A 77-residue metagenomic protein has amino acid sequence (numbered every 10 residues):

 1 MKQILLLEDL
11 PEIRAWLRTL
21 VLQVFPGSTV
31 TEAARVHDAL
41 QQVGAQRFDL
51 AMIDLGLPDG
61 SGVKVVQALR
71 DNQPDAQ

Functional and structural regions predicted by a protein language model:
L10-T31: Two-component/phosphorelay signaling modules centered on CheY-like receiver
E32-L50, A68: Acidic, metal-coordinating helix/loop segments flanking the phosphotransfer/catalytic sites of two-component signaling
R35, S61-K64: Acidic catalytic/metal-coordinating carboxylates
Q41, V63-D75: Short amphipathic alpha-helix used as the core "switch/output" element in two-component signaling
R47-D49, Q73-Q77: His-Asp phosphorelay/catalytic-motif detector in bacterial-type signaling
D54-G56: Active-site residues of response regulator receiver
